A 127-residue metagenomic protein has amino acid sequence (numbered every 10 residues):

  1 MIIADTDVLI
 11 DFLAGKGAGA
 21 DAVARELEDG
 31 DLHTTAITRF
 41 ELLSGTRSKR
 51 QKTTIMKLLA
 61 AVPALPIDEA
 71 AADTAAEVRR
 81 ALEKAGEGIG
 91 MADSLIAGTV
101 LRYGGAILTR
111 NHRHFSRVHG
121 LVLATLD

Functional and structural regions predicted by a protein language model:
M1, A97-D127: Acidic, PIN/NYN-like endoribonuclease modules and their adjacent C-terminal/linker elements
M1-T34, L43-K57: Short, well-structured N-terminal submotif of metal-dependent ribonuclease cores
D5, T35, I89-G90, N111: Histidine- and aromatic-rich ligand-binding microenvironments
D5-T6, L42, A75, V100 (+1 more regions): Generic structural signal for small/hydrophobic residues in well-ordered secondary structure, especially within
V8-L9, T38, A71, L95-I96 (+1 more regions): Alpha-helix capping/helix-boundary segments
L58-A60, V118-H119: Short, structured coil segments at secondary-structure junctions
V62-R110: Active-site neighborhoods of divalent-metal-dependent phosphate/nucleic-acid chemistry enzymes
